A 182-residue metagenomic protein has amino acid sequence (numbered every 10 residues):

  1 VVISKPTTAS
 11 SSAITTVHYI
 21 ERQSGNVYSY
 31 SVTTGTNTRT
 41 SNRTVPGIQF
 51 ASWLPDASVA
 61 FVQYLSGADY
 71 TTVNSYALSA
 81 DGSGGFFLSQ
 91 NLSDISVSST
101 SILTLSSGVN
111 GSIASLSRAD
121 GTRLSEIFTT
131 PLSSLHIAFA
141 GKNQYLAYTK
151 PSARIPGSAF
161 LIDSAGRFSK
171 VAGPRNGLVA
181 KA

Functional and structural regions predicted by a protein language model:
V1-I48: Extracytoplasmic/periplasmic/luminal assembly and interaction segments in envelope/secretory/respiratory proteins
V2-S10, T44-A60, G84-L105, L124-A147 (+1 more regions): Conserved beta-propeller blade repeats
S12-S24, S31, S52-W53, A57-D69 (+3 more regions): Beta-strand C-termini and the immediately following turn/loop, strongest in propeller blades
S24-S41, G67-L88, G111-T129, R154-G173: Surface-exposed loop/turn elements that mediate protein-protein interactions on large endomembrane-trafficking
